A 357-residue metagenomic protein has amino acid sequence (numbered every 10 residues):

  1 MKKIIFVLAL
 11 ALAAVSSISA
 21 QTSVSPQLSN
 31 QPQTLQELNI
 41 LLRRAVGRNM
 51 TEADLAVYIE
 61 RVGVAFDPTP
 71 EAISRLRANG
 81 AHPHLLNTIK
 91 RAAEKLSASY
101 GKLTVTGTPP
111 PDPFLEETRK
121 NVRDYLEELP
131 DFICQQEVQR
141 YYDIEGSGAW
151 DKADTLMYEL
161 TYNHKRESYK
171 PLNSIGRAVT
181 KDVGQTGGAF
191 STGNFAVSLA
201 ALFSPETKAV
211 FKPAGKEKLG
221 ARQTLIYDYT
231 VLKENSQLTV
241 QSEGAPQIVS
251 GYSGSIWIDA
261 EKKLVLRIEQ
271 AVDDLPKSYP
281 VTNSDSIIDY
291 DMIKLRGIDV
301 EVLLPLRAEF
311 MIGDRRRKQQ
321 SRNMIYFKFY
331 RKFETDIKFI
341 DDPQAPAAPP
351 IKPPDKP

Functional and structural regions predicted by a protein language model:
M1-I4, Q21: Positively charged n-region of N-terminal signal peptides that target proteins for export
I4-I5, P354: Residue-level detector of intrinsically disordered/flexible regions characterized by low predicted structural confidence
I5-S17: Bacterial N-terminal signal peptides
L12, A93, R331-E334: C-terminal alpha-helix/helix-terminus motif
Q21-V105: General marker for long, soluble alpha-helical cores
H82-L85, S253, I258: Structural alpha-beta junctions
A98-S253, A260-L266, A271-P357: Structured extracytoplasmic
